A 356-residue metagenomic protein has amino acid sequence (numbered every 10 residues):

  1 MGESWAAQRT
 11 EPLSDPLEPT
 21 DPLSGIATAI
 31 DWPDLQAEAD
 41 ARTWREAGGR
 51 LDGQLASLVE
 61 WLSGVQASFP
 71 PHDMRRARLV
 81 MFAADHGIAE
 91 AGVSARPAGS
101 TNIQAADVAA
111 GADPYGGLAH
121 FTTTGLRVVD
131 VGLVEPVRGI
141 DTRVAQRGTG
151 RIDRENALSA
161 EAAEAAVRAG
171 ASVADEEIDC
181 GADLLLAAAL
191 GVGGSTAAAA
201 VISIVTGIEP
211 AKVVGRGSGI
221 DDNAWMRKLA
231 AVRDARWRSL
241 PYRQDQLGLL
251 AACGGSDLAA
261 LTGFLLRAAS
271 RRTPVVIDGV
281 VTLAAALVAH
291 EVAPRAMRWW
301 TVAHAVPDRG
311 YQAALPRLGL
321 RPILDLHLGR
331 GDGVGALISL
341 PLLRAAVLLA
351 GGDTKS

Functional and structural regions predicted by a protein language model:
G2-S356: N-terminal loops that bind phosphate or other acidic moieties and the adjacent beta-alpha structural core
